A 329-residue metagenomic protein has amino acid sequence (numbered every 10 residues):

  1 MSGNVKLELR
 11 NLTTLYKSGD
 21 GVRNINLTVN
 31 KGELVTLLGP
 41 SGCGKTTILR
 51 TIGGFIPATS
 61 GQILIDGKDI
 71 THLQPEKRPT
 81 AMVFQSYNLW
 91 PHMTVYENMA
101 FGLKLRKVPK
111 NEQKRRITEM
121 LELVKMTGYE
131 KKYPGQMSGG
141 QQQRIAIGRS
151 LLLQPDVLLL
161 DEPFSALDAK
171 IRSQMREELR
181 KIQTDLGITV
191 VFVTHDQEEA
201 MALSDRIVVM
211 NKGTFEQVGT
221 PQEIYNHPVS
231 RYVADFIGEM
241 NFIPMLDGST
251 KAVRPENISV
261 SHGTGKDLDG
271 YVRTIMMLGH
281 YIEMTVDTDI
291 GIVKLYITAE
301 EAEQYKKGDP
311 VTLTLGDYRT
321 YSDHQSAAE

Functional and structural regions predicted by a protein language model:
L34, L73-V229: ABC ATPase nucleotide-binding domains
L38-P40: The feature captures the beta-strand-to-loop junction immediately N-terminal to the Walker
T46-L49, I145: ABC ATPase nucleotide-binding domain helices that frame the ATP-binding cleft
G53: Helix-to-loop junction immediately C-terminal to a conserved catalytic motif
G61-D69: Conserved ABC transporter NBD signature motif
T250-E329: Non-catalytic connector elements of ABC transporters
